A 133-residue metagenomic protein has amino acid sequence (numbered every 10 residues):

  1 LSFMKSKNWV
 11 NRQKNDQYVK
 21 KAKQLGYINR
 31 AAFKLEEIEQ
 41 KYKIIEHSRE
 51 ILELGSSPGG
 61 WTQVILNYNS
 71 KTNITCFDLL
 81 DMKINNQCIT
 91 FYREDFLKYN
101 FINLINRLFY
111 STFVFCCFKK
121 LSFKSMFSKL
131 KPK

Functional and structural regions predicted by a protein language model:
S2-H47: Class I SAM-dependent methyltransferase Rossmann-like catalytic core, especially the SAM/SAH-binding loop
I44-H47, I105-F109, K131: Flexible, charged surface loops at secondary-structure boundaries
H47-S57: Conserved class I S-adenosyl-L-methionine
P58-S70: Conserved SAM-binding loop of SAM-dependent methyltransferases across substrates and taxa, primarily the Class I
T72-T75: Short beta-strand element of Class I
F77-T112, F118: S-adenosyl-L-methionine
S122: Phosphate-binding/switch loop-helix module in NTP-utilizing enzymes
M126-K133: A short glycine-rich, Lys/Arg-flanked "PGG" loop and its adjoining helix->strand segment in the class I
